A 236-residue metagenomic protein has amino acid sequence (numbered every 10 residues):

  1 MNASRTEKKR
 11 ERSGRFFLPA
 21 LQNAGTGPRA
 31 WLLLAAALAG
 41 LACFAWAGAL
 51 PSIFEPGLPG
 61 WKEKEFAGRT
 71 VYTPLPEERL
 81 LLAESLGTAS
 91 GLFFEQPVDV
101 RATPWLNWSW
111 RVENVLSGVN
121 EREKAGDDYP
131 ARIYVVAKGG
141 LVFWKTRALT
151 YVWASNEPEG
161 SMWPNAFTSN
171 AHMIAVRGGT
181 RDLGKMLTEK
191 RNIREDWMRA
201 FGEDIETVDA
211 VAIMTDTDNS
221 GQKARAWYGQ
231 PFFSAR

Functional and structural regions predicted by a protein language model:
L33-C43: Bacterial N-terminal signal peptides
G57-R79: Extracellular glycan-recognition surfaces and repeat-rich motifs
T73-G91: Short carbohydrate-recognition loop motifs
E95-L106, T180-L183: Extracellular/lumenal carbohydrate-interaction signature centered on repeated Trp-anchored short motifs
S109-V115, K138, R194: Solvent-exposed strand-to-loop "edge" motifs in beta-rich extracellular domains
G126-H172: Extracellular/luminal beta-rich ligand-recognition and adhesion surfaces characterized by aromatic-Gly/Pro-enriched
D128-I133, S169-G179, L183-R225: Extracellular beta-strand ligand-recognition surfaces/modules
V211, Q230-F233: Extracellular beta-strand elements of beta-rich domains used for carbohydrate recognition/degradation or cell-matrix
